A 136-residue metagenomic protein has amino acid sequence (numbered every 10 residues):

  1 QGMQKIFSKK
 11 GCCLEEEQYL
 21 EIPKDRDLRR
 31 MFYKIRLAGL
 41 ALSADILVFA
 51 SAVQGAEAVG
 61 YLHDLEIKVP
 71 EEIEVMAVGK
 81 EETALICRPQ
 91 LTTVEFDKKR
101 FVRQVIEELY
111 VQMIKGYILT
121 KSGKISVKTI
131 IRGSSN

Functional and structural regions predicted by a protein language model:
Q1-N136: Bacterial carbohydrate/catabolite-sensing allosteric modules
